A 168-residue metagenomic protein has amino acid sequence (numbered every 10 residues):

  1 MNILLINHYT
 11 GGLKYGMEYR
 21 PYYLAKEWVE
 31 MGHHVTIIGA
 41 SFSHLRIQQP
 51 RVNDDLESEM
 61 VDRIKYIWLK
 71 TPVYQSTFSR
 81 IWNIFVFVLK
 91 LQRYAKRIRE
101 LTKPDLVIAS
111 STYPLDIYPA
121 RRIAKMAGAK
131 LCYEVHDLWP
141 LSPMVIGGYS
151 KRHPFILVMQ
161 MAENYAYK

Functional and structural regions predicted by a protein language model:
M1-K65: N-terminal subdomain of nucleotide-sugar transferases
H8, Y74-I81, L101-T102, A124-Q160: Acceptor-binding helix/loop patch of EC 2.4 sugar-transfer enzymes, predominantly nucleotide-sugar-dependent
L13, I84-K96, P104-A129, Y133-S142: An aromatic- and histidine-rich active-site surface loop
Y15-G16, I47-Q48, F78, I117-A120 (+1 more regions): Short glycine-/acidic-enriched loop or helix-start segments at secondary-structure transitions that form or flank
M17, I84, M159: Conserved donor sugar-nucleotide recognition element shared by glycan-biosynthetic enzymes
E18-R20, P50-N53, W82, R121-A124 (+1 more regions): Short, glycine/charged-enriched secondary-structure capping and boundary segments
M31, K96, Y118, R122-A127 (+1 more regions): Membrane-proximal helix-turn-helix segments that form the acceptor-binding/catalytic region of lipid-linked
I37-R99: A conserved catalytic-core segment of Leloir-type glycosyltransferases
